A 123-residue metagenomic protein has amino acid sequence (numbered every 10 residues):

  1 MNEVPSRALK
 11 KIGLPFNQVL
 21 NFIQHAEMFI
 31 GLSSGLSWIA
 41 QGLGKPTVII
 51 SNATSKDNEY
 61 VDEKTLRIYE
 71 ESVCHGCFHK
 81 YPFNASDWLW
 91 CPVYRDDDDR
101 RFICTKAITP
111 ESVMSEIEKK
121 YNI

Functional and structural regions predicted by a protein language model:
M1-D57: Donor-binding and catalytic core of enzymes assembling or modifying cell-surface/extracellular glycoconjugates
Q41-I123: Nucleotide-sugar donor-binding patch of glycosyltransferase catalytic domains
